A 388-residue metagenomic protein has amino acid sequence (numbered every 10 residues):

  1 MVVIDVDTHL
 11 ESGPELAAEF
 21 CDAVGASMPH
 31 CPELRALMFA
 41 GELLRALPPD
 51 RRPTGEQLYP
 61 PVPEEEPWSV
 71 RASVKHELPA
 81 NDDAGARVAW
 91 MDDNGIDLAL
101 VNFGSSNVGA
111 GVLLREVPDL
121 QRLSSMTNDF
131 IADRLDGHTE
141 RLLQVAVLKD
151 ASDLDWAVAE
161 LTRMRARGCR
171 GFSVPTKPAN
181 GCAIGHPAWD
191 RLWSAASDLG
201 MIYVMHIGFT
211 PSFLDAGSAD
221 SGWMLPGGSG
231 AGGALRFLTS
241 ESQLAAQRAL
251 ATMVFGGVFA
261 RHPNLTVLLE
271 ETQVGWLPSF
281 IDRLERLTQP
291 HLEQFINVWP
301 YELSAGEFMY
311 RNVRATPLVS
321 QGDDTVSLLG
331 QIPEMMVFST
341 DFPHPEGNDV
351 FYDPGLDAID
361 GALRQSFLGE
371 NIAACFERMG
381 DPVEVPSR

Functional and structural regions predicted by a protein language model:
M1-R388: Helix-coil boundary/capping segments in enzymes
